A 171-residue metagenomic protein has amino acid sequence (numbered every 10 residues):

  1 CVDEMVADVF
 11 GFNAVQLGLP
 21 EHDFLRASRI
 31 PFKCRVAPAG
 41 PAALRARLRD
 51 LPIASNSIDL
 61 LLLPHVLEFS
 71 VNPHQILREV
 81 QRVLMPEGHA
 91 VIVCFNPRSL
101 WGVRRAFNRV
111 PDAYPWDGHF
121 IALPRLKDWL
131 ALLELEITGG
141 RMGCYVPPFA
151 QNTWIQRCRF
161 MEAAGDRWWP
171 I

Functional and structural regions predicted by a protein language model:
E4-L51: Class I SAM-dependent methyltransferase SAM/SAH-binding core
R49-L61: A short acidic, Gly/Pro-enriched loop at the edge of an enzyme's catalytic core that lines a small-molecule cofactor
D59-H74: A short SAM/SAH-binding and catalytic strip from SAM-dependent methyltransferases
H74-H89: A short glycine-rich, Lys/Arg-flanked "PGG" loop and its adjoining helix->strand segment in the class I
H89-D117: Conserved class I S-adenosyl-L-methionine
D117-G140: Short alpha-helix
M142-I171: A C-terminal cap/extension of S-adenosyl-L-methionine-dependent methyltransferases that defines the acceptor-substrate
